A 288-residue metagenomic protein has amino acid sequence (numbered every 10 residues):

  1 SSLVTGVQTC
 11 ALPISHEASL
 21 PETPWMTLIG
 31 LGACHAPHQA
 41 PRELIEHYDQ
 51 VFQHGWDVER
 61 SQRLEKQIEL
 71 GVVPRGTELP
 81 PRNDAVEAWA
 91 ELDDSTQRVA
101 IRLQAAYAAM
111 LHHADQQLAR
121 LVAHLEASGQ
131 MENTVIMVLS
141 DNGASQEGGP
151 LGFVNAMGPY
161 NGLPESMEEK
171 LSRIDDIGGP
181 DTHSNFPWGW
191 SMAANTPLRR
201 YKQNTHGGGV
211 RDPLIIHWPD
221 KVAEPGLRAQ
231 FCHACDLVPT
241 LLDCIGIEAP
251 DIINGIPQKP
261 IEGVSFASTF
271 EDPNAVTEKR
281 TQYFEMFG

Functional and structural regions predicted by a protein language model:
S1-C10: Single conserved hydrophobic/aromatic residue that forms the stacking wall/gate of nucleotide- or nucleobase-binding
A11-P81, M110, A114, H124-L139 (+4 more regions): Active-site regions of oxyanion-processing enzymes, predominantly non-cytosolic
W25-G30, V135-L139, P197-R199, L214-I216 (+2 more regions): Structural recognition of the beta-strand scaffold that forms the well-ordered cores of secreted hydrolase catalytic
H38-A40, H124-H217: Histidine-centered active-site microenvironments of extracellular/periplasmic hydrolases and transferases
H54-V58, R98-I101, A105-H112, R228-C232 (+1 more regions): Soluble non-cytosolic domains of exported or imported proteins
E65, H112, Q116-A119, A123 (+4 more regions): Solvent-exposed, polar/charged alpha-helical surfaces in well-ordered, non-transmembrane soluble domains, broadly
V86-L103, H217-V222: Short glycine/proline-rich turn/loop motifs
P180-G208, K221-Q230, C235-G288: C-terminal cap/loop subdomain of S1 sulfatases and analogous C-terminal strand-loop tails that border
